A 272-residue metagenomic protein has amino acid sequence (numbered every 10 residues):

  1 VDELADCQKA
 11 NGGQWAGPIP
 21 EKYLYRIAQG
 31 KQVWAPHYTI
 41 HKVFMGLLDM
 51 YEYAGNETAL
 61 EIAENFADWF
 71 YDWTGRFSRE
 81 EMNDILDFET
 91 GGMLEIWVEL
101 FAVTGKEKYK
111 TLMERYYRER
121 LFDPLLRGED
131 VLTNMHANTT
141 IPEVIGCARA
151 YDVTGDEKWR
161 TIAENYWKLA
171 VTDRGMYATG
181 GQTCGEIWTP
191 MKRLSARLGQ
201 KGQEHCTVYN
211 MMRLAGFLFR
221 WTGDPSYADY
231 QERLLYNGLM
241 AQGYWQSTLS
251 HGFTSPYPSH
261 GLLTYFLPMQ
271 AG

Functional and structural regions predicted by a protein language model:
V1-G272: Glycan-recognition and catalytic cores of secretory/periplasmic carbohydrate-active enzymes
